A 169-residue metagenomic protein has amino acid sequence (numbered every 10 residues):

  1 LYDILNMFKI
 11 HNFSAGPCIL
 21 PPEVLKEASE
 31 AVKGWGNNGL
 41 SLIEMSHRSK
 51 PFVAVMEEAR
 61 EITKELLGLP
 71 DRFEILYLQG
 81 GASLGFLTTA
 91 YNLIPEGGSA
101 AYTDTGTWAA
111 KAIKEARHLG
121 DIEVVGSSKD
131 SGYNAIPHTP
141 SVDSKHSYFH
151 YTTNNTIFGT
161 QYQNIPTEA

Functional and structural regions predicted by a protein language model:
L1-N6: Short, Lys/Arg-enriched N-terminal segments with co-localized hydrophobic residues within the first ~10-30 amino acids
K9-R60: A glycine-/small-polar-enriched, mobile loop at the entrance of the PLP active site in fold-type I
G16, A116, S128-A169: Active-site phosphate-binding strand-loop segment of PLP-dependent enzymes
G39-G85, G106-T107, E115: Conserved N-terminal alpha-helix of the aminotransferase class I/II PLP-enzyme fold
T89-A90, I157: Active-site pocket-lining segments that scaffold enzyme catalytic pockets across diverse folds
N92-L93, K111-D121: Active-site-proximal loop->helix
I94-A110: Conserved PLP-anchoring active-site segment centered on the Schiff-base-forming lysine
G120-S128: A glycine-rich helix N-cap at a beta->alpha junction
